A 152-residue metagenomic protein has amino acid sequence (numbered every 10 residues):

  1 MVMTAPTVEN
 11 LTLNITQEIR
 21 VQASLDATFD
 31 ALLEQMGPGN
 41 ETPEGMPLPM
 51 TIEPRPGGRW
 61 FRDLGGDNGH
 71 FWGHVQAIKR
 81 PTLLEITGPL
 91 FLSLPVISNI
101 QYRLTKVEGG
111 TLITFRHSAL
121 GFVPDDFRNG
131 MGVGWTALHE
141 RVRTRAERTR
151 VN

Functional and structural regions predicted by a protein language model:
M1-N14: Short acidic N-proximal helix/loop "leader" segments that mark the beginning of a domain or an inter-domain linker
T16, A23, E34-F71, P81-L83: Short beta-edge strand/loop motif at the mouth of beta-sheet-based domains
Q17-I19, M50, W72-A77, S98-K106: Hydrophobic/aromatic beta-strand elements that line small-molecule binding cavities or substrate pockets in beta-rich
V21-A27, Q76-T82, R103-L112: A short, structured loop/turn motif at beta-sheet edges
T28-L32, W60, V75, I86 (+3 more regions): Hydrophobic pocket/interface hotspot
L83-Y102: Mid-chain, well-packed structural core segment of small domains
L90-S93, R116-V123: Short, solvent-exposed aromatic-acidic interface loops
A119-N152: A conserved amphipathic terminal alpha-helix motif
